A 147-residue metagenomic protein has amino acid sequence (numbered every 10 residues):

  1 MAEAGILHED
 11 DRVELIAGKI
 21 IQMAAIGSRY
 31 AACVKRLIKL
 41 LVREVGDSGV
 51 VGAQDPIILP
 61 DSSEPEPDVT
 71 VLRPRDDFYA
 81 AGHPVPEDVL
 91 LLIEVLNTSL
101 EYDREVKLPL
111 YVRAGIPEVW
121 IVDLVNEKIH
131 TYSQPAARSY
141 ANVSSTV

Functional and structural regions predicted by a protein language model:
M1-V147: Gly/Pro/Ser/Thr-rich low-complexity, intrinsically disordered segments predominantly at protein N-termini
